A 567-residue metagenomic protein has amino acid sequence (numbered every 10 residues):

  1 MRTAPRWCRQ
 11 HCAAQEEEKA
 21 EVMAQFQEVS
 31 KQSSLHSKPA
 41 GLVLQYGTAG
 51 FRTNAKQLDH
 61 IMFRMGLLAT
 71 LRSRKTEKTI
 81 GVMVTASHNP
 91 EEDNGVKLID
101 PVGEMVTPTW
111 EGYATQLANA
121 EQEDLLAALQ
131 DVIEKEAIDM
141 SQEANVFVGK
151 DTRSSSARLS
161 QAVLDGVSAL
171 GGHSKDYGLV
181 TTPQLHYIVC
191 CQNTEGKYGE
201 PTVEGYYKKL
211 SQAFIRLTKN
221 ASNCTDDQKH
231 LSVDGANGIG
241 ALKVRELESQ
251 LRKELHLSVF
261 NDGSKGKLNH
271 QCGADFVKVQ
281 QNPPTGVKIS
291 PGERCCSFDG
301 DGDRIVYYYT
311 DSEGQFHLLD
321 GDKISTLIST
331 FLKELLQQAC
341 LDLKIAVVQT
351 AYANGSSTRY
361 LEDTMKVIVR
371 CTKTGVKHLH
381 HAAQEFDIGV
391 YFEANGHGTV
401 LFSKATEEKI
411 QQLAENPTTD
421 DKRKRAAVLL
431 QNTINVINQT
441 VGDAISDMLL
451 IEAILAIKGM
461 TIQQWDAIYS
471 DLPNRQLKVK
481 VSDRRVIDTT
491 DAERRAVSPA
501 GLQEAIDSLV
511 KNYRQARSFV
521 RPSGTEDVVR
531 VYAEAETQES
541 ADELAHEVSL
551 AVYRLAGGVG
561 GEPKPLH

Functional and structural regions predicted by a protein language model:
E18-L35, L42, Y46-M65, E92 (+5 more regions): Phosphate-binding chemistry for phosphorylated carbohydrates and sugar-nucleotides
T70-K78, A120-N145, F214-D227, P522-S523: Glycine-rich phosphate/diphosphate-binding loops that line cofactor/substrate pockets in enzymes
T79-V82, V481: General structural concept
V82, S87-E91: Hydrophobic or amphipathic alpha-helical targeting/insertion segments
Y113-L125, Q476: Compact, glycine/acidic-enriched structural inserts
R423-R425, L429-T433, T440, I454-H567: Catalytic-core signal marking the mid-to-C-terminal active-site face
